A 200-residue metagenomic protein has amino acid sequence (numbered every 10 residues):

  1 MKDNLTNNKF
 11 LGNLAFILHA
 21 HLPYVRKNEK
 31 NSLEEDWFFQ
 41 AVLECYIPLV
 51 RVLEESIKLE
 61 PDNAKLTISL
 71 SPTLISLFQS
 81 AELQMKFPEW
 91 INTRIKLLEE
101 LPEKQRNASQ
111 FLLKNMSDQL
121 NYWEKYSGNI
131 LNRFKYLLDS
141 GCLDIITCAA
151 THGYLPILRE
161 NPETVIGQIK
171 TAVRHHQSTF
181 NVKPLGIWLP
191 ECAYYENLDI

Functional and structural regions predicted by a protein language model:
M1-I200: Carbohydrate-active enzymes and regulators
